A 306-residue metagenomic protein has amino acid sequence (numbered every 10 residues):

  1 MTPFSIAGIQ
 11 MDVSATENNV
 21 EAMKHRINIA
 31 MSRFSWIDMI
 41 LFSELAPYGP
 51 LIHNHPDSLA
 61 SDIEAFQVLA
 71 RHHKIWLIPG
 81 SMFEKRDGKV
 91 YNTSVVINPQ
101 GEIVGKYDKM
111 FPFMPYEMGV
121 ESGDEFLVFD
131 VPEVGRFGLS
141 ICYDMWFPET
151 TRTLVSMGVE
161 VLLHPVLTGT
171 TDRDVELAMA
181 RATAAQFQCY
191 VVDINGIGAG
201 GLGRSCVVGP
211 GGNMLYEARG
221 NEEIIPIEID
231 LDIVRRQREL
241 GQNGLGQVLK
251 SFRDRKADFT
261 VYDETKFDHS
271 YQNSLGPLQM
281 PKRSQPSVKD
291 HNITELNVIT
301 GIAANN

Functional and structural regions predicted by a protein language model:
M1-V13: Short beta-strand segments enriched in small/hydrophobic residues
S5, S35-W36, R136, G158: Short loop/turn motifs at secondary-structure junctions
A7, V95-I97, C206, I225: Conserved hydrophobic/aromatic positions in well-ordered beta-strands
A7-I9, L41, I78, G105 (+2 more regions): Hydrophobic/aromatic beta-strand patches that form the interior of the parallel beta-sheet core in alpha/beta enzyme
S14-Q100, R152, G169-A185: Cys-nucleophile CN-hydrolase/nitrilase-fold catalytic domain and related Cys-dependent amidase chemistry that acts on
S58-L77, W146-E228, N305: CN hydrolase (nitrilase-like) catalytic-core segments centered on the catalytic cysteine and neighboring Lys/Glu
K85-E160, G169-A178, A182, L240-Q242: Active-site catalytic loop in hydrolytic enzyme cores
V128, G196-N306: C-terminal beta-strand edge segments of enzyme domains
